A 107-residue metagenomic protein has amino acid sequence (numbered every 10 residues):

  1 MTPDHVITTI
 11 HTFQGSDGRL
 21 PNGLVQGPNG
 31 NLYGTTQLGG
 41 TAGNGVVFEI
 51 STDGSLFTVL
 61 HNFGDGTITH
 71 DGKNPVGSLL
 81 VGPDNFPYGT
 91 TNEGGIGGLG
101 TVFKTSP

Functional and structural regions predicted by a protein language model:
M1-P107: Extracellular beta-propeller repeat domains
